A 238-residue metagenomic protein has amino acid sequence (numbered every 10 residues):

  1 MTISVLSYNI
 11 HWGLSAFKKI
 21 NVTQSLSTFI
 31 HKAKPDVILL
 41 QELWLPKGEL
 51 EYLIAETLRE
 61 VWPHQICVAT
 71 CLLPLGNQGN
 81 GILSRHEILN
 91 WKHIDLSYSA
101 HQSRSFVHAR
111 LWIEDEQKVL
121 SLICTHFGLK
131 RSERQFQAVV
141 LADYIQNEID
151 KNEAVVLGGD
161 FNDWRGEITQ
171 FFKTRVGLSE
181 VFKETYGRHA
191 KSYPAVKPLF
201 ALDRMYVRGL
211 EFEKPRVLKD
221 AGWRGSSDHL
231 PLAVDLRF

Functional and structural regions predicted by a protein language model:
M1-V37, H64-V68, L73-F238: Active-site regions of metal-assisted phosphoester/phosphodiester hydrolases, unifying DNase/endonuclease modules
I10, Q41-G48: Active-site neighborhood of divalent metal-dependent phosphoester/pyrophosphate hydrolases
S15-I20, K47-L53: Short, flexible/disordered intra-domain loops and linkers
L53-V61: Glycosyltransferases and closely related glycan-assembly transferases that use nucleotide-activated donors
